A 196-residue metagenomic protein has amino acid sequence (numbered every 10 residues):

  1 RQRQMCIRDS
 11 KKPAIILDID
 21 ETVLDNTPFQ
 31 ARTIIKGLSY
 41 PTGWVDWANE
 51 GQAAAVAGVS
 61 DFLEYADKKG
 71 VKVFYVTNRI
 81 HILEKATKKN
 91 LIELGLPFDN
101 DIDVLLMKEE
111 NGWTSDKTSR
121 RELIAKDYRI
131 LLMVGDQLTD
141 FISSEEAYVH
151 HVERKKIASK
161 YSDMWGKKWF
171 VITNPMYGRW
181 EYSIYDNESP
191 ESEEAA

Functional and structural regions predicted by a protein language model:
Q2-I7: Short, small-residue-biased leader/transition segments that mark boundaries at the very start of proteins
R8-K12, V73-N78, N100-V104: Surface-exposed patches in mature extracellular/periplasmic domains of secreted proteins
S10-K12, G70, Y128-I130: A general structural motif
P13-N26: Asp-based phosphoryl-transfer active-site loop
E21, V59-I92, D136-L138: Substrate-recognition element of Asp-dependent hydrolases with the DxDx(T/V) motif
Q30-A55: Metal-dependent phosphoesterase signature
V45-Q52, F74-I80, E109-E110: Second-shell loop/turn segments in exported
E84-A196: C-terminal cap/substrate-recognition subdomain and adjoining C-terminal extension of metal-dependent phosphatase-like
